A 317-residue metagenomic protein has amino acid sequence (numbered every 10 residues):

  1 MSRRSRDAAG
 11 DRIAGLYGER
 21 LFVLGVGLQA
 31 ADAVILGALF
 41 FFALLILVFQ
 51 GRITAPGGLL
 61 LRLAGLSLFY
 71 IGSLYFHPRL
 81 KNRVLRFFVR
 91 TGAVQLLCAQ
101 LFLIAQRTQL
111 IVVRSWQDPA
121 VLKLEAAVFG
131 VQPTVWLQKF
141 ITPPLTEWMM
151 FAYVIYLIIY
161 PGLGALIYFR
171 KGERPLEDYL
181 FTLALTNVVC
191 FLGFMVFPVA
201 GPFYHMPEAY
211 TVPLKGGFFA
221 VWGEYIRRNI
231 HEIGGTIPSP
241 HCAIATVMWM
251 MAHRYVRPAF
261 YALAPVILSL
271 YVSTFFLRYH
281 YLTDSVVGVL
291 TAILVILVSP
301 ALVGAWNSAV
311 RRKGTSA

Functional and structural regions predicted by a protein language model:
R3-R6, G10-G65, L85, V89-Y160: N-terminal transmembrane-helix/juxtamembrane module of multi-pass inner/ER membrane proteins
L39-L47, C98-L101, N187-M195, I267-F276: Aromatic-anchored segments of alpha-helical transmembrane domains
F88-Q95, P161-F197, L263: Interfacial segments of alpha-helical transmembrane regions
L103-P119, T186-V212: Transmembrane alpha-helix/helix-exit interface in multi-pass inner-membrane proteins
L145-Y160, E232-M251, V286: Membrane-interface loop-to-helix entry segments
G162-F169, C242-F260, L290-A301: Membrane-interfacial alpha-helical segments at the cytosolic side of multi-pass membrane proteins
L192-R257: Membrane-interfacial catalytic/cofactor-binding modules of polytopic membrane enzymes
G201, T236, S269-V295: Interfacial helix-loop-helix junctions of multi-pass membrane proteins
